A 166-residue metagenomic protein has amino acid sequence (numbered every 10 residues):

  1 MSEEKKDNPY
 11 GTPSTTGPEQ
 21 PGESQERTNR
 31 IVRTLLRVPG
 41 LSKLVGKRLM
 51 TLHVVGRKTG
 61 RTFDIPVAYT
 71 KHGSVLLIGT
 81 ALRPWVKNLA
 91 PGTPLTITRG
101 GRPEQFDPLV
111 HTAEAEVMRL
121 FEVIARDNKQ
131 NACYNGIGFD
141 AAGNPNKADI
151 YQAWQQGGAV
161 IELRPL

Functional and structural regions predicted by a protein language model:
S2-S42: Extreme N-terminal tail/first-helix region
E3-T16, G73, A81-L166: Short, structured beta-strand-loop surface elements
T12-R27, L49-T62, Y151-Q155: Short, charge-rich amphipathic segments
L36-R37, D64-I65, K147-D149: A generic local structural motif
K43-G46, G157: A short, polar/charged loop/turn motif at coil->beta-strand junctions and beta-hairpin connectors
G46-K47, K87: Generic structural "secondary-structure junction" signal
K47-A81: Short beta-strand segments
